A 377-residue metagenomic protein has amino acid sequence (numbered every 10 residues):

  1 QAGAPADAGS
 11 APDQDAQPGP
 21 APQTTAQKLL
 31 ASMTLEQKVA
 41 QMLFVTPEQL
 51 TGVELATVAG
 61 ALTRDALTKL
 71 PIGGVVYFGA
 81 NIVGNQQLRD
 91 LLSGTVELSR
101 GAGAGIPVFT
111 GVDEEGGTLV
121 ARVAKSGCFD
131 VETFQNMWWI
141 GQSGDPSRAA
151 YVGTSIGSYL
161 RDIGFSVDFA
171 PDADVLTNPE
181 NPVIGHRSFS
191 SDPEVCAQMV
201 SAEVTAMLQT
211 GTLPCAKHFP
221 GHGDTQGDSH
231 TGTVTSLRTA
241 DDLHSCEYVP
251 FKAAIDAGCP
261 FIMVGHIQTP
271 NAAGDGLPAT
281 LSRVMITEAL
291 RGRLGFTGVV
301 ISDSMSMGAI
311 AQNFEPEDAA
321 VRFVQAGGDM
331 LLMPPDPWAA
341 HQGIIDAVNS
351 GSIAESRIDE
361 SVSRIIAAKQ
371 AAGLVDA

Functional and structural regions predicted by a protein language model:
Q1-T68, V120, G292-R293, A311-A377: Preference for extracellular/luminal or secreted protein segments
Q41, G73, A104-V108, F165-S166 (+4 more regions): Short, well-ordered coil/turn segments that N-cap beta-strands
E48-T57, R64-C196, H218, G223-L237 (+2 more regions): Enzymes and membrane/adaptor proteins characterized by extended Gly/Ser/Thr/Asp/Glu-rich, aromatic-dotted
L62-T68, D168, Y248-I255, I286-R293: Structured alpha-helical segments in the cores of large, soluble enzyme domains
T95-A102, S191-T212, A279-I301: Alpha-helix-loop-beta-strand connector modules within alpha/beta enzyme cores
M199-P220, D242-C259: Phosphate/pyrophosphate-binding betaalpha-module
